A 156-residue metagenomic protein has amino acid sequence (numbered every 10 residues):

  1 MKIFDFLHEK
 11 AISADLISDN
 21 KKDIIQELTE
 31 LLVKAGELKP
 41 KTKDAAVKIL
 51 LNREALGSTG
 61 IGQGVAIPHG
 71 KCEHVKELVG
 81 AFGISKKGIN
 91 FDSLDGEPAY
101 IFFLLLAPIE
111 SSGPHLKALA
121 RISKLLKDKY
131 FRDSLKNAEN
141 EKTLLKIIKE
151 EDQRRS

Functional and structural regions predicted by a protein language model:
M1-S156: Cytosolic covalent-transfer regions centered on His/Cys nucleophiles that carry phosphoryl or persulfide groups
